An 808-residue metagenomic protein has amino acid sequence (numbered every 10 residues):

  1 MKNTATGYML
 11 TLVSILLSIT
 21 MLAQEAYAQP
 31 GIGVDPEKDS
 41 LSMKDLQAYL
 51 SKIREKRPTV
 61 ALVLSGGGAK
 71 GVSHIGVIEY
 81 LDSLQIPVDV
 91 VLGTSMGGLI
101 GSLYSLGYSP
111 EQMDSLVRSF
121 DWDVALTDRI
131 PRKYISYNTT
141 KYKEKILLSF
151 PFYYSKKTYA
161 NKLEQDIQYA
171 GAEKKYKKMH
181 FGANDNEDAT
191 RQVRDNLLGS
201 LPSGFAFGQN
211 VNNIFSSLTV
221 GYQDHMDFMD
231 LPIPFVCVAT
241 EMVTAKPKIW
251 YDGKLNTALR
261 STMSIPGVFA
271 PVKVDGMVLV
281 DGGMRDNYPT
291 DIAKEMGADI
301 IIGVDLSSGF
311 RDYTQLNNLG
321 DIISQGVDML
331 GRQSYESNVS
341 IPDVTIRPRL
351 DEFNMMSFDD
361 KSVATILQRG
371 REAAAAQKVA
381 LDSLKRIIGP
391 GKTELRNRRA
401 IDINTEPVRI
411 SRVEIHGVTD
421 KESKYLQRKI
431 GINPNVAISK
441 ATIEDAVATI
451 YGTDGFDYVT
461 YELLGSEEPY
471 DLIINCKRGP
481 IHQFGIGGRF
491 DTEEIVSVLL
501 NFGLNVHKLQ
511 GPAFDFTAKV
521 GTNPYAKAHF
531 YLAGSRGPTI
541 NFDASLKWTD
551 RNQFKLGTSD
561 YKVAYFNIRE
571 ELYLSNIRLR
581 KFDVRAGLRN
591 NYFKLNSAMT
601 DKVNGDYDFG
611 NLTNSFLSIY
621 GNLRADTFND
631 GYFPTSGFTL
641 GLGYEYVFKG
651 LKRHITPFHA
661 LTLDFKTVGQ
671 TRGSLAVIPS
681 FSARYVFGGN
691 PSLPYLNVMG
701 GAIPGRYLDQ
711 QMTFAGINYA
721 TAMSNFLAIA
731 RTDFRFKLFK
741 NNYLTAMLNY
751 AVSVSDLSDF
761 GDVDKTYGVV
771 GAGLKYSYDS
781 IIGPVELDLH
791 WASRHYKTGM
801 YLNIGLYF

Functional and structural regions predicted by a protein language model:
M1-P36: Bacterial Sec-dependent N-terminal signal peptides
Q24-T94, S102-A448, G452-L464, Y470 (+1 more regions): Patatin-like phospholipase
R311, D382-R399, K519, G637-L640 (+1 more regions): Acidic/histidine-enriched alpha-helical segments
A441, T460-L463, E468-G621, A625-F628 (+4 more regions): Gram-negative/organellar outer-membrane beta-barrel architecture
Q483-G488, I619-F739: C-terminal outer-membrane beta-barrel translocator/porin domains of Gram-negative envelope proteins and their
H507-A513, S535-N541, I577-F582, N629-F638 (+4 more regions): Short loop/turn motifs that connect adjacent beta-strands in outer-membrane beta-barrel proteins
K547-R551, N591-F593, G641-K649, R684-V686 (+1 more regions): Short glycine-rich beta-strand segments
R735-G768: C-terminal hydrophobic structural anchor segments that stabilize assembly/packing rather than catalytic chemistry
